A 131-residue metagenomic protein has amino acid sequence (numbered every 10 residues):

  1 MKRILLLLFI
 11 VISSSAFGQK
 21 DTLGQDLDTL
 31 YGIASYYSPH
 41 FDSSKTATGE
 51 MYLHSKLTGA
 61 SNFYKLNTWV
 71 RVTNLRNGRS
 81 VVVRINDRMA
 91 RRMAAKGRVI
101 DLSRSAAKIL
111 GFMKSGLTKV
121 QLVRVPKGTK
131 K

Functional and structural regions predicted by a protein language model:
M1-I4, Q19: Positively charged n-region of N-terminal signal peptides that target proteins for export
I4-S13: Sec-dependent N-terminal signal peptides
G18-K131: Secreted/periplasmic proteins
